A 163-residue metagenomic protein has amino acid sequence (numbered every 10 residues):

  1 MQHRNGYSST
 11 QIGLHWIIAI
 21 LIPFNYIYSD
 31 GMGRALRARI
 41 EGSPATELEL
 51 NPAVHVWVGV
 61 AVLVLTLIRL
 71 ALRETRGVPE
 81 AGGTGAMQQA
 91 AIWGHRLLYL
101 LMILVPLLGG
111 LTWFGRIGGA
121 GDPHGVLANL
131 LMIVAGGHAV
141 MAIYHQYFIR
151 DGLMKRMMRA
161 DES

Functional and structural regions predicted by a protein language model:
M1-S163: Membrane-embedded alpha-helical bundles that constitute the cytochrome b-like, heme-associated redox core of multi-pass
